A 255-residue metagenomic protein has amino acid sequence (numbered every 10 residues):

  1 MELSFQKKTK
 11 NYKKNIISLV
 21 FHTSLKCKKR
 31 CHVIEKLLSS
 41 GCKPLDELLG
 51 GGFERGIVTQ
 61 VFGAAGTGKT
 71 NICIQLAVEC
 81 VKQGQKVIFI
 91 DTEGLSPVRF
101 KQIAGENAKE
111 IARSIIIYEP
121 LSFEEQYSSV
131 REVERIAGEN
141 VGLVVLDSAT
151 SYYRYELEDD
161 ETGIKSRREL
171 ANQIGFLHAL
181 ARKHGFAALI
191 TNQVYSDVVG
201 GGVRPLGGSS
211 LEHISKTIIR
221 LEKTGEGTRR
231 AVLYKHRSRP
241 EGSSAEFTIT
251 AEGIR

Functional and structural regions predicted by a protein language model:
M1-S24, K28: Short, small/acidic-rich helices and loops at N termini and domain boundaries of DNA replication/processing enzymes
R30-P44: N-terminal pre-Walker A segment at the start of P-loop NTPase domains
C42-G52: Pre-Walker A adenine-sensing motif
E54-E132: Conserved P-loop
I90, L143-S148, H184-Q193: Short beta-strand segments at enzyme active-site cores
S96, Y152-Y153, D197: Catalytic P-loop NTPase motifs of RecA-like helicase/translocase cores
P120-K183: Phosphate-binding/switch loop-helix module in NTP-utilizing enzymes
R168, G175, A179-R255: Phosphate-binding/switch region of NTP-binding enzymes
